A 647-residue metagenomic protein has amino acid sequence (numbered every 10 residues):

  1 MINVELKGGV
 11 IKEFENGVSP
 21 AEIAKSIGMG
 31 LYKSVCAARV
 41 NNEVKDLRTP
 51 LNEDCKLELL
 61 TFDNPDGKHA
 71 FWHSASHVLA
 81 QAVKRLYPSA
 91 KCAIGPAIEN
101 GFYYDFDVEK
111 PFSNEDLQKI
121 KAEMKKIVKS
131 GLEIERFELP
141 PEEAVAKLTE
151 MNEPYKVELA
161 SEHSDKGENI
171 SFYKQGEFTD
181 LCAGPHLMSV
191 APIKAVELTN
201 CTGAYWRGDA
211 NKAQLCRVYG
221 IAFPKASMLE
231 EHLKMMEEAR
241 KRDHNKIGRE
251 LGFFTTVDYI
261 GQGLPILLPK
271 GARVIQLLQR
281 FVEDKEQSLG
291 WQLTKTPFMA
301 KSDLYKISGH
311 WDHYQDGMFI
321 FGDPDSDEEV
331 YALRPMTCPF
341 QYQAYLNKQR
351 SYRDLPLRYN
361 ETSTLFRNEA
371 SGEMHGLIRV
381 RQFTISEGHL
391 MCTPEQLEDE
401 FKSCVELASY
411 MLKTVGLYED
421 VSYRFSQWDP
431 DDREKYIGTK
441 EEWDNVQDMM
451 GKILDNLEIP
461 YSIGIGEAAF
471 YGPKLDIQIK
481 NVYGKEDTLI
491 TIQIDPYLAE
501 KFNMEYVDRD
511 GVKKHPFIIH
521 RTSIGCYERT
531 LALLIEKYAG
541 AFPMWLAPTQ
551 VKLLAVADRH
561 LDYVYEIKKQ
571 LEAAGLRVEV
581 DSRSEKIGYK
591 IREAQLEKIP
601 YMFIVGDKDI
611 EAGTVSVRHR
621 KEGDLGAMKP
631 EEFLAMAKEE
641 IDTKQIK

Functional and structural regions predicted by a protein language model:
M1-A93, I98-K647: NTP/phosphate- and nucleic-acid-binding module
